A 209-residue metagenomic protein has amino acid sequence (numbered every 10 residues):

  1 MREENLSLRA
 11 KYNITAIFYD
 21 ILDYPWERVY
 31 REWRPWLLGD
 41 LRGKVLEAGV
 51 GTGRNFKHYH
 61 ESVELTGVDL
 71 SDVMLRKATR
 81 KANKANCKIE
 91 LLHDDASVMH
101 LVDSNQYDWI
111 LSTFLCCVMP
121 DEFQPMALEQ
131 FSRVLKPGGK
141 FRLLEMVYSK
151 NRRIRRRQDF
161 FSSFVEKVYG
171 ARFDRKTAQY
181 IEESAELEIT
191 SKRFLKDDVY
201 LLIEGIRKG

Functional and structural regions predicted by a protein language model:
M1-L41, R54, Q158: Conserved class I S-adenosyl-L-methionine
L46-M99: Class I SAM-dependent methyltransferase SAM/SAH-binding core
S97-I110: A short acidic, Gly/Pro-enriched loop at the edge of an enzyme's catalytic core that lines a small-molecule cofactor
W109-F123: A short SAM/SAH-binding and catalytic strip from SAM-dependent methyltransferases
P125-P137: A short glycine-rich, Lys/Arg-flanked "PGG" loop and its adjoining helix->strand segment in the class I
G138-M146: Conserved beta-strand signature within the Rossmann-like core of class I S-adenosyl-L-methionine
Y169-A185: Short alpha-helix
A185, T190-G209: Core SAM-dependent methyltransferase catalytic element
